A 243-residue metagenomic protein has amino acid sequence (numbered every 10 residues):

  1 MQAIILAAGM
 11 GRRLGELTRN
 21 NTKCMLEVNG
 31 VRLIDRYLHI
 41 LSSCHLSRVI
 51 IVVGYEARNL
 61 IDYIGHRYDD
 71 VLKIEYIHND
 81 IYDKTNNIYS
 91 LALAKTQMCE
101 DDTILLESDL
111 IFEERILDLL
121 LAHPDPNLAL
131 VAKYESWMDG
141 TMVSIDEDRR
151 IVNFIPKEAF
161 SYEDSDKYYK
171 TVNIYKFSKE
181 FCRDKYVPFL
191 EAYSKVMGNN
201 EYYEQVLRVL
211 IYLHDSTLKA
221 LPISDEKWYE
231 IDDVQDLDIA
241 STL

Functional and structural regions predicted by a protein language model:
M1-A3, Y168-L243: Conserved alpha/beta core of the MobA/IspD/sugar-nucleotide pyrophosphorylase nucleotidyltransferase superfamily
M1-T18: N-terminal nucleotide-binding beta1-loop-alpha1 segment
Q2-I5, V31-D101: Conserved N-terminal catalytic core of the sugar/cofactor nucleotidyltransferase
N20-D35: Short catalytic helix/loop segments, enriched in acidic residues and glycine and frequently bearing histidine
C24, K73-E75, R150, T217-K219: Conserved beta-strand segments of alpha/beta enzyme cores
M25, V143-I145, A220: A structural signal for short hydrophobic beta-strand segments in well-ordered beta-sheet cores
V71-T141: Conserved beta-loop-beta/alpha segment of the NTase-like Rossmann-fold superfamily that binds/positions NTPs
E113-Y193: Conserved core of the sugar-phosphate nucleotidyltransferase
